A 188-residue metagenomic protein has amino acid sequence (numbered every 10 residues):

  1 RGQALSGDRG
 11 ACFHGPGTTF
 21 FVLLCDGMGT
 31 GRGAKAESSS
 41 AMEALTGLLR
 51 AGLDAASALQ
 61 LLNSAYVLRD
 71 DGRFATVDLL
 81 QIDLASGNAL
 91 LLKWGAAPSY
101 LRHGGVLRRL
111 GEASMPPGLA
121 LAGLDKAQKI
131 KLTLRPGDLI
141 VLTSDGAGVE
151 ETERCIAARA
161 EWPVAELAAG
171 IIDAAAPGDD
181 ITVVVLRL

Functional and structural regions predicted by a protein language model:
R1-A4, A11-H14, L80-D83, L90-L92 (+2 more regions): Replace "in large, NTP-powered and nucleic-acid-processing enzymes" with "in large, NTP-powered factors and other
R1-D8, L59-D70, A97-K131, A169-I172: PP2C/PPM family metal-dependent serine/threonine protein phosphatase catalytic domain, recognizing the conserved
R1-M28, G33, S39-S40, P98 (+1 more regions): N-terminal entry segment of metal-dependent catalytic domains or homologous docking segments
F13, R102-G104, L186: Short beta-strand-to-turn element immediately C-terminal to the catalytic PLP-Schiff-base lysine in fold type I
P16-T19, T30-A34, M115-P117, D138 (+2 more regions): Non-catalytic sensory/regulatory segments that transmit input signals in bacterial signaling proteins
F20-L24, L91-L92, I140-T143: Short hydrophobic-aromatic micro-motifs
K35-G104: Catalytic core of PPM/PP2C metal-dependent serine/threonine phosphatase domains
L53-R73, D78-L84, I130-L188: C-terminal catalytic subdomain
